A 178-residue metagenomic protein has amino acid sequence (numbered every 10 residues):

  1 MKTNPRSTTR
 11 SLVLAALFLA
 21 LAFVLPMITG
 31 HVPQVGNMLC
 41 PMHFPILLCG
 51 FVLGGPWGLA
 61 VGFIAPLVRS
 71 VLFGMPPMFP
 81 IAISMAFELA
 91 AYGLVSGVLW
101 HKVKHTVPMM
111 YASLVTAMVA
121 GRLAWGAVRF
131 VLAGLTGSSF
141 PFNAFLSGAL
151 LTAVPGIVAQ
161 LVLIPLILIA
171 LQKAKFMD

Functional and structural regions predicted by a protein language model:
M1-L19, V107, F140-D178: Alpha-helical transmembrane segments and their cytosolic interface
M1-V52, P56-W57: Hydrophobic transmembrane alpha-helices
K2-N4, R10-V24, V61, M78 (+2 more regions): Short helix-perturbing small/polar motifs within transmembrane alpha-helices
A22, N37, P41-M42, G62-F63 (+2 more regions): Hydrophobic alpha-helical transmembrane segments of integral membrane proteins, especially lipid-exposed positions
V24-C40, I64-L99, A133-L135, N143: Interfacial aromatic-anchored transmembrane helix boundaries in multi-pass membrane proteins
M27, V71-G74, G126-V131, I157 (+2 more regions): Membrane-embedded alpha-helical segments of multi-pass transporters/permeases
H43, L47, A86-G93, I157 (+1 more regions): Alpha-helical transmembrane segments of multi-pass membrane proteins
V52-P56, V98-V103, A170-K175: Structural signal for the C-terminal ends of transmembrane alpha-helices and the immediately following loop
